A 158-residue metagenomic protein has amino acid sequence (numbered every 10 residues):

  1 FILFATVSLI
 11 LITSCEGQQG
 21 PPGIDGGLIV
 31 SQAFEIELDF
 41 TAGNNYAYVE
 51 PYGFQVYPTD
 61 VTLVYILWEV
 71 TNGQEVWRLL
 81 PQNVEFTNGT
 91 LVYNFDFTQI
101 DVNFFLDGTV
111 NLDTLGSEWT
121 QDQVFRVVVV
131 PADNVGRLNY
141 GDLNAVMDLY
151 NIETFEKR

Functional and structural regions predicted by a protein language model:
F1-I2: Bacterial N-terminal signal peptides that target proteins for export
L11-S14: C-terminal motif of bacterial Sec signal peptides marking the signal peptidase cleavage site
G17-S31: Collagen/collagen-like triple-helix recognition
L28-I36, N144: Boundary/junction segments of secreted and surface-exposed precursor proteins
I36-W119: Extracellular attachment/recognition segments
T120-R158: C-terminal partner/receptor-binding element of secreted or periplasmic proteins
